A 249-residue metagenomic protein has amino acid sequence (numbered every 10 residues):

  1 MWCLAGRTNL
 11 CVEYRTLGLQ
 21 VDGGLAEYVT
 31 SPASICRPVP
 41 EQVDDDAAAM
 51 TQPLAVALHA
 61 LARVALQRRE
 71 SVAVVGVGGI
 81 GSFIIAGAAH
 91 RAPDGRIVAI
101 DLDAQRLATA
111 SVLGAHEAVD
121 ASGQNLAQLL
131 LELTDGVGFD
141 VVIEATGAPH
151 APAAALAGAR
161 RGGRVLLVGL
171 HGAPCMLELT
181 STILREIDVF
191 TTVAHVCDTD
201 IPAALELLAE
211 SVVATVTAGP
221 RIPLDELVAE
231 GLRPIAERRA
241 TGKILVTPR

Functional and structural regions predicted by a protein language model:
M1-C36: Glycine-rich phosphate/adenylate-binding loop and adjacent beta-alpha elements of nucleotide- or dinucleotide-binding
A26, R69, A115, G138-F139 (+1 more regions): Local beta-strand N-terminus motif with an aromatic residue
E41-G123: Mid-domain Rossmann-like dinucleotide-binding core that forms the NAD(H)/NADP(H) cofactor-binding site
A65-L66, T134, T146, G158-R160: A generic alpha-to-beta junction signature in SAM-dependent methyltransferases
N125-G136: Short amphipathic alpha-helix with an adjacent loop that forms part of the alpha/beta core around
I143: N-terminal Rossmann-like NAD(P) cofactor-binding module of classical short-chain dehydrogenase/reductase
P149-E210, T247-R249: Glycine-rich phosphate-binding loop and adjacent beta-alpha segment of Rossmann(oid) nucleotide-cofactor-binding
A153, D198-R249: C-terminal hydrophobic helical "lid"/dimerization subdomain of Rossmann-like NAD(P)H-dependent oxidoreductases
